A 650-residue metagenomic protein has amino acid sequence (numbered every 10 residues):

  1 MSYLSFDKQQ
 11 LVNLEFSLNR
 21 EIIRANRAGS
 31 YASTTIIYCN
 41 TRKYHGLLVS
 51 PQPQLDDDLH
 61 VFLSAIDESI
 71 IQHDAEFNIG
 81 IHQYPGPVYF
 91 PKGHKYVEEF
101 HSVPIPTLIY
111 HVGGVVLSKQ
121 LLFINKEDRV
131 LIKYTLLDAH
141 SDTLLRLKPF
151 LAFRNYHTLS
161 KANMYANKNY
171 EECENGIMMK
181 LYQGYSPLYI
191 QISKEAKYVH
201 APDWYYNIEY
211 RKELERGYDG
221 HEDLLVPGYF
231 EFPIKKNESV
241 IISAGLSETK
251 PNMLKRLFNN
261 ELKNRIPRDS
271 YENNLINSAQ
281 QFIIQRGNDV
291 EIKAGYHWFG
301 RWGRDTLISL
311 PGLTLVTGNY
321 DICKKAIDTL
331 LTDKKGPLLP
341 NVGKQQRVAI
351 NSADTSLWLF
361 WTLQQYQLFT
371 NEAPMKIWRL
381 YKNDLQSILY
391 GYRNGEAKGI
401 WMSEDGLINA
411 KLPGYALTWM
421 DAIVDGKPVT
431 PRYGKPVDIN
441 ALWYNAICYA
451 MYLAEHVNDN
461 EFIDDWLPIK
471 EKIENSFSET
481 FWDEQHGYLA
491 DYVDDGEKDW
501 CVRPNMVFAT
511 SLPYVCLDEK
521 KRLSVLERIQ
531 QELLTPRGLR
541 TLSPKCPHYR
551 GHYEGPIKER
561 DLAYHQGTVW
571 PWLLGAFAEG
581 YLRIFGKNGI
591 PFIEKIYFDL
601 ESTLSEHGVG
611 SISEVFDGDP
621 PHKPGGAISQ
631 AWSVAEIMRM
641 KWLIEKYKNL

Functional and structural regions predicted by a protein language model:
M1-I266, H297, R304, N319 (+1 more regions): Terminal accessory carbohydrate-recognition/targeting modules of carbohydrate-active enzymes
I79-I105, V112-G114, N394, N409-A410 (+6 more regions): Non-catalytic C-terminal accessory modules of carbohydrate-active enzymes
D138-A139, S160-N163, E172, L181 (+10 more regions): Aromatic-rich carbohydrate-recognition surfaces in CAZymes
P251-Y296: An acidic-aromatic substrate-binding cleft motif
N252, Y366-L380, Y449-W466, K520 (+1 more regions): Inter-helical turn/loop segments and adjacent helix faces that build the functional surface of alpha-helical bundle
N273, R393, I400-S403, Y444-E527 (+3 more regions): Catalytic cores of carbohydrate-active enzymes
Q280-Q285, D328-G336, S602-V609: Glycine-rich, acidic and aromatic/proline-enriched surface loops and short helix-turn segments that act as binding
F282-Q285, D289-R301, L339-T362, Y366 (+4 more regions): Carbohydrate-binding/catalytic loop surfaces
